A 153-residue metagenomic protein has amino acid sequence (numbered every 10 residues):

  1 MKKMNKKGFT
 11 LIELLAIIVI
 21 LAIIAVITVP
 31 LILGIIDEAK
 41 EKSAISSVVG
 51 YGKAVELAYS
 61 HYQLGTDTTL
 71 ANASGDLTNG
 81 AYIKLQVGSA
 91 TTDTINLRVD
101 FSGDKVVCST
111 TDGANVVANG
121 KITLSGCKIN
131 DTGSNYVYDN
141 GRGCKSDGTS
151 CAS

Functional and structural regions predicted by a protein language model:
M1-M4: N-terminal secretory signal peptides that target proteins for export/translocation
K6-L33: N-terminal single-pass transmembrane signal-anchor helix
L31, E56, L97-V99: Generic preference for hydrophobic/aromatic residues in regular secondary structure cores
I35-E38: Amphipathic alpha-helical segments that mediate coupling or scaffolding at interfaces
K40-G65: Membrane-proximal N-terminal amphipathic helix
Q63-S153: Extracellular/periplasmic head regions of type IV pilus-like filament subunits
